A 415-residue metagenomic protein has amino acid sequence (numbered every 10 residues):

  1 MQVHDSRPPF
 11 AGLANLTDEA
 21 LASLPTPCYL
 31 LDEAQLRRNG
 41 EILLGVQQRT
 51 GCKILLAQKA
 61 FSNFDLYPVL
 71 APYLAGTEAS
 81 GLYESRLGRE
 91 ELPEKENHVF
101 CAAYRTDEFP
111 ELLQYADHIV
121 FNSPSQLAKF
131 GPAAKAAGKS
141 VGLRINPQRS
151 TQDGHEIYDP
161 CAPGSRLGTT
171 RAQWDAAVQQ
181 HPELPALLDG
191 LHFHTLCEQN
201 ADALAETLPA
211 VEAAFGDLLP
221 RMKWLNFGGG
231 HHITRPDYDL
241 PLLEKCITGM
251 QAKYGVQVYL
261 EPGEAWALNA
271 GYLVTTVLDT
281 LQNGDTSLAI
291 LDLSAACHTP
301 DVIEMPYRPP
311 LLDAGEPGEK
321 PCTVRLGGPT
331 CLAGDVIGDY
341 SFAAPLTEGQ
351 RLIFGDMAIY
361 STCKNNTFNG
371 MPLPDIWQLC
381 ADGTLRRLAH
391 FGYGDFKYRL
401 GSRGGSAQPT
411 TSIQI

Functional and structural regions predicted by a protein language model:
D5-Y104, E108, S294, F342-G355 (+2 more regions): N-terminal capping/small domains of soluble enzymes
D18-L24, G190-H194, G228: A short small-residue
R49-W224, C246-G249: Active-site-proximal beta-alpha core segment in soluble small-molecule metabolic enzymes
A57, H194-L196, L225-T234, P262-A265: Glycine-rich beta-strand-to-loop/alpha-helix junction loops that act as flexible
A205-A210, D239-K245, T275, S341: Charged helix-capping and loop-helix junction motifs
C246, Q257-I415: Charged (often Lys/Glu-rich) extended helix/loop segments that serve as interaction or gating elements
